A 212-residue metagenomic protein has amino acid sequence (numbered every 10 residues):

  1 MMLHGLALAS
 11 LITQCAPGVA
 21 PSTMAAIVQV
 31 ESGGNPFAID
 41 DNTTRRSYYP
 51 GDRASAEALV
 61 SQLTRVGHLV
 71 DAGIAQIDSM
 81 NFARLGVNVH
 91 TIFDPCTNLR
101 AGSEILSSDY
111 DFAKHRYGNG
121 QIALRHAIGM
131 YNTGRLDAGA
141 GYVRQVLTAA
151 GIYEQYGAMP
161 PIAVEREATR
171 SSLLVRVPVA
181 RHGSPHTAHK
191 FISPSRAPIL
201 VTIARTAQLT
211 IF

Functional and structural regions predicted by a protein language model:
M1-Q62: Export/targeting segments at the very N-terminus of extracytoplasmic proteins
A9-S10, S22-A25, T97-S107, R125-G129 (+3 more regions): Solvent-exposed, polar/charged alpha-helical surfaces in well-ordered, non-transmembrane soluble domains, broadly
S10-C15, N42-Y49, L85-C96, R116-G118 (+1 more regions): Second-shell loop/turn segments in exported
P21-A26, A38-I39, A72, A113-I128 (+1 more regions): Surface-exposed patches in mature extracellular/periplasmic domains of secreted proteins
V28-G33, Q76-N81, I105, R116-G141: Acidic helix/loop microenvironments that form the catalytic cleft of cell-wall polysaccharide enzymes
R53-Q121: Alpha-helical segment that forms one wall of the substrate-binding/catalytic cleft in peptidoglycan-active domains
L136, Y142-E165: Basic/polar, cationic surfaces and motifs that engage anionic cell-wall and phosphate/carboxylate ligands
P160-F212: Low-complexity, Gly/Ser/Thr/Pro-rich intrinsically disordered linker/tail segments
